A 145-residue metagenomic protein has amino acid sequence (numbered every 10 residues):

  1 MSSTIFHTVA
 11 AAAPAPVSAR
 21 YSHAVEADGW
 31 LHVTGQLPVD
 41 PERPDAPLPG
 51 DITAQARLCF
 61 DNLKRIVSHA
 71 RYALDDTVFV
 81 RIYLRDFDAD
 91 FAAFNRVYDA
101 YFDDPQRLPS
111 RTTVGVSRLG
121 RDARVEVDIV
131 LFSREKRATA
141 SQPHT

Functional and structural regions predicted by a protein language model:
M1-D61, R65-V78, L84-T145: N-terminal presequence-like segments and the immediate start of the first folded domain
